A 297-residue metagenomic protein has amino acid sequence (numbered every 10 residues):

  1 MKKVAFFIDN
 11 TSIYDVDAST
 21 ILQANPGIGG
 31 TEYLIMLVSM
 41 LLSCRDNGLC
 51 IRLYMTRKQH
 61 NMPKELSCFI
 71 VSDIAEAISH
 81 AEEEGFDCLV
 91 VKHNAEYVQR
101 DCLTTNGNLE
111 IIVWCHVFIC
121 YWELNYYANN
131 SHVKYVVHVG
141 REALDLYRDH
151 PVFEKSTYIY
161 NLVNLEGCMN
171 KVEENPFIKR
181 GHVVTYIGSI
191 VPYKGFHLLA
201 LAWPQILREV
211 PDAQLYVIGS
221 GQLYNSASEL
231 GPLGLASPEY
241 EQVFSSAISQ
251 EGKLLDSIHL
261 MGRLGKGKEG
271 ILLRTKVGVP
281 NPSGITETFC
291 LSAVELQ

Functional and structural regions predicted by a protein language model:
M1-M55: N-terminal subdomain of nucleotide-sugar transferases
K2-F7, V137, N175-K194, L198-L207 (+1 more regions): Conserved donor-binding/catalytic core segment of Leloir-type glycosyltransferases
V4-F7, D87-H93, C102-C120, K134-G140 (+1 more regions): Active-site proximal beta-strand in glycosyltransferases
I78-E84, E241, S245-Q250, G265-T275: Short acidic alpha-helix that forms the nucleotide-activated donor recognition element in Leloir-type transferases
K134-R148, V152-N170, K179: Donor nucleotide-sugar binding/catalytic pocket of nucleotide-sugar-dependent glycosyltransferases
S228-L264: Nucleotide-activated donor-binding/catalytic signature segment of Leloir-type glycosyltransferases, i.e., the conserved
E269-G270, L291-E295: Short alpha-helical segment that forms part of, or immediately flanks, the ligand-binding pocket in carbohydrate-active
L273-T288: Acidic donor-binding loop of glycosyltransferase active sites
